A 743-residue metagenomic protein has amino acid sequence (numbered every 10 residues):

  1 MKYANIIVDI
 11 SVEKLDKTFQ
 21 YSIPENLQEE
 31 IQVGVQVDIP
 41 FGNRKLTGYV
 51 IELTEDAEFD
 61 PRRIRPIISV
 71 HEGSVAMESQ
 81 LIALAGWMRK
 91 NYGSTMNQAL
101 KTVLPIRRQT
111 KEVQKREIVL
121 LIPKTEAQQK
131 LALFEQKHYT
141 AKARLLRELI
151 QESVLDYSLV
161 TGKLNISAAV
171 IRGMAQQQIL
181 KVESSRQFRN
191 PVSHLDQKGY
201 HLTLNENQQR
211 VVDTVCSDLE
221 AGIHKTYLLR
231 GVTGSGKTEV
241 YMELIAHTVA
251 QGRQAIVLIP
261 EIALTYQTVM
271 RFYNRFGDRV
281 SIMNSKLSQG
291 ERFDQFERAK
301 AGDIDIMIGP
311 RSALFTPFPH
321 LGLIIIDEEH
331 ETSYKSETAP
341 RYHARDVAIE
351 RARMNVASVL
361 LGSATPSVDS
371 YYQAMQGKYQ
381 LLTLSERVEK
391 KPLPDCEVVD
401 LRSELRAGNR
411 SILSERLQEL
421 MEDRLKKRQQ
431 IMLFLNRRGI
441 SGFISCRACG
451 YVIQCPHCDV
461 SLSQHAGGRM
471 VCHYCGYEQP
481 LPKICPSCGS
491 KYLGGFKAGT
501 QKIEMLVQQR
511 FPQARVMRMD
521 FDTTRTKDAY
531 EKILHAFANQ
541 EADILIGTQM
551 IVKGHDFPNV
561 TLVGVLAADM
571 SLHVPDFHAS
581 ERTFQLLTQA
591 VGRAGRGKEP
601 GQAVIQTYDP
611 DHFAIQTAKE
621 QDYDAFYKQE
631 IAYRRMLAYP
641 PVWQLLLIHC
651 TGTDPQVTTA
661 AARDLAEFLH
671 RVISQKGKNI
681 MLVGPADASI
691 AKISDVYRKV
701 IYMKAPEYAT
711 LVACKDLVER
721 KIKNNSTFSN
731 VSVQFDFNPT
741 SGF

Functional and structural regions predicted by a protein language model:
M1-S363, M375-K391, Y702, A709-D716 (+1 more regions): Accessory, non-ATPase domains that flank or precede helicase/AAA+ motor cores in DNA-metabolism machines
Y3, T18, Q32, V657-H670: A short, contiguous, amphipathic alpha-helix enriched in charged residues
Q36-D38, K45, M681-A709: Short, intrinsically disordered low-complexity segments
E52-T54, L104, S184-R186, L435-R437 (+4 more regions): A general secondary-structure junction signal
K198-N205, Q209, D213, G222-T659 (+4 more regions): Inter-lobe coupling/hinge segments of SF2-like helicase ATPases
M517, V672-A688, S729-F737: Short beta-strand elements
Y623, T659-V683: Short amphipathic alpha-helix segments
